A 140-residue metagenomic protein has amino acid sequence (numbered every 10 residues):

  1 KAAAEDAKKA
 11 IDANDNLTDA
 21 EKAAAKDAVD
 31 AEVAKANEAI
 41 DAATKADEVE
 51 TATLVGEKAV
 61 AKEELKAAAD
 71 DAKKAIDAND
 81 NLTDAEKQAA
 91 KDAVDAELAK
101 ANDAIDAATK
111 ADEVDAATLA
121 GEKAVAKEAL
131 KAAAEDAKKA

Functional and structural regions predicted by a protein language model:
K1-A140: Thr-biased low-complexity repeat/linker tracts and other Thr-enriched repetitive architectures
